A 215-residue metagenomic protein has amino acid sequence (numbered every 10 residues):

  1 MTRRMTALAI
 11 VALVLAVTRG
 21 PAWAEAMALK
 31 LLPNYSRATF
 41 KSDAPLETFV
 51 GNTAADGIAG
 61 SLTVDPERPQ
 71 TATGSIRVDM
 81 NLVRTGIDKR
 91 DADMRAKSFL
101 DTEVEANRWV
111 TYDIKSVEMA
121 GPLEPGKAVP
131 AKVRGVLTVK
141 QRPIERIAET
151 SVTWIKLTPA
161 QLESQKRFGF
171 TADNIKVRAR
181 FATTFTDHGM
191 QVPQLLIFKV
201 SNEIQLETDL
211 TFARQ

Functional and structural regions predicted by a protein language model:
M1-A9: Bacterial N-terminal signal peptides that target proteins for export
M1-T2, V17, D93, I144: Intrinsically disordered, low-complexity sequence elements enriched in Ser/Thr/Gly/Pro
A9-T18: Bacterial N-terminal signal peptides
W23-Q215: Low-complexity, acidic/polar, glycine-enriched regions of mature
